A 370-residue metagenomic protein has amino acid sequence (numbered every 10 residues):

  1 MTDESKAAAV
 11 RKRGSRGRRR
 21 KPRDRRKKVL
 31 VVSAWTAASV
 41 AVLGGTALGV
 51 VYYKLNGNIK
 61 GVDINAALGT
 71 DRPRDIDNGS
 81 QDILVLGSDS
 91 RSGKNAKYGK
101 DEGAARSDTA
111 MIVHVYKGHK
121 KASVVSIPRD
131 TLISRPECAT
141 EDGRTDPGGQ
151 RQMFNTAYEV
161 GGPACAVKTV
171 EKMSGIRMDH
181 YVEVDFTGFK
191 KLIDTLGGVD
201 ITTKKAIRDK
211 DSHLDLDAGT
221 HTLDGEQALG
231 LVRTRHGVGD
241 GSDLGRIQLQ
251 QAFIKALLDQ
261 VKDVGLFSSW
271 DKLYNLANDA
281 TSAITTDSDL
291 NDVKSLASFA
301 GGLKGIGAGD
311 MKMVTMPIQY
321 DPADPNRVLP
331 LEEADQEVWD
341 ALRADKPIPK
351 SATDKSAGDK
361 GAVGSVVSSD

Functional and structural regions predicted by a protein language model:
T2-D370: Non-catalytic, solvent-exposed segments at the cell envelope interface
